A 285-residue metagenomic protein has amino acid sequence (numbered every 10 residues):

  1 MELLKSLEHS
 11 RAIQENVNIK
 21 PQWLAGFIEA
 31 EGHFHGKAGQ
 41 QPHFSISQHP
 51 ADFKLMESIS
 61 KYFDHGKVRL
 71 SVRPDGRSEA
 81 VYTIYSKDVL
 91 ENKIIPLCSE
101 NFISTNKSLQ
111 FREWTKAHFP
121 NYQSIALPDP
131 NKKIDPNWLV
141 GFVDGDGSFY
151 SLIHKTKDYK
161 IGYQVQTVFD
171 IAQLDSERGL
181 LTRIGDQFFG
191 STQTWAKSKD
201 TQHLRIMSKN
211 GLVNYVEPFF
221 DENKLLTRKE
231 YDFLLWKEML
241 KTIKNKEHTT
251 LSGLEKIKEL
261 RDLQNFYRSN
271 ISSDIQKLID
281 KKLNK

Functional and structural regions predicted by a protein language model:
M1-K285: Internal intein/HINT superfamily modules and their associated LAGLIDADG
